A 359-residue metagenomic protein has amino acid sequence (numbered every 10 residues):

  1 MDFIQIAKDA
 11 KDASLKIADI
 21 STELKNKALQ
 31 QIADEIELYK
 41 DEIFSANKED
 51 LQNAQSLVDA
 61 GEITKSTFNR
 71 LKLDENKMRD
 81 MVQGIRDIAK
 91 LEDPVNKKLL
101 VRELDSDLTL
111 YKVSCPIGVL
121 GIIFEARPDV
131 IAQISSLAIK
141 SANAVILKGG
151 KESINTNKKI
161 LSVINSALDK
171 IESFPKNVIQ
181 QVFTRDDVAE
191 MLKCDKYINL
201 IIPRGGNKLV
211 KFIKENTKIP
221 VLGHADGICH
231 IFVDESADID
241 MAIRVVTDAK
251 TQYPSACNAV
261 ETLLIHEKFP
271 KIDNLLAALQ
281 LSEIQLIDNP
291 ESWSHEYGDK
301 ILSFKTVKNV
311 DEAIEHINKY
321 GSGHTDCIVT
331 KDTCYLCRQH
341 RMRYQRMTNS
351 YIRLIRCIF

Functional and structural regions predicted by a protein language model:
M1-L110: N-terminal Rossmann-like NAD(P)+-binding subdomain of aldehyde/semialdehyde dehydrogenases
F3, T22, P128, I239 (+2 more regions): Residues at or immediately preceding the N-termini of alpha-helices
D9, E125-A144, K170, L209-I301 (+1 more regions): ALDH superfamily catalytic-core signature
A13-I20, E35-Y39, D50, A54-L57 (+11 more regions): Change "in soluble alpha/beta enzymes" to "in soluble alpha/beta proteins
K90, K98-D240: Rossmann-like NAD(P) dinucleotide-binding subdomain of oxidoreductase/dehydrogenase enzymes
G118, N199, E261, D326 (+1 more regions): Conserved acidic residues
P254, L264-F359: NAD(P)-dependent aldehyde/semialdehyde dehydrogenase
